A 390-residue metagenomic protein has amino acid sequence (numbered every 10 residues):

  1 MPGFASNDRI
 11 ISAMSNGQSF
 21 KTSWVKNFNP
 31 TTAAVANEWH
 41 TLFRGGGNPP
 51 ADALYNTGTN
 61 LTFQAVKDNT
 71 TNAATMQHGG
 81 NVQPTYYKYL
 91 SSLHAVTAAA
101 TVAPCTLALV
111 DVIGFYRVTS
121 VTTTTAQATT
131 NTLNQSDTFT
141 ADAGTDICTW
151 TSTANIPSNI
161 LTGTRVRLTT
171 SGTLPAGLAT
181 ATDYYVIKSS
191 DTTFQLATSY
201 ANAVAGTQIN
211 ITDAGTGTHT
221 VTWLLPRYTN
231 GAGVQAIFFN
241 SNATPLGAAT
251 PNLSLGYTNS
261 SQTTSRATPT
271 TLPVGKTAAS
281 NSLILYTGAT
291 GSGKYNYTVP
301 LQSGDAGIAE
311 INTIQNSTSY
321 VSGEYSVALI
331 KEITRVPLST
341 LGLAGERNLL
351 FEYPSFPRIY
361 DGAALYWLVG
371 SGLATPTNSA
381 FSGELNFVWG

Functional and structural regions predicted by a protein language model:
P2-T180, I187-F194, Y200-A203, T222-N252 (+1 more regions): Autoprocessing Asn-cyclization modules and mimics
P2-V35, G323-G390: C-terminal interaction-tip segments
H40-F43, L90-L93, V234-F239, I308-S319 (+1 more regions): Short, hydrophobic/proline-enriched secondary-structure or compact coil segments at domain edges
T132-L224, L246-A248, Y257-F356: Small/polar beta-strand repeat architecture
P251-T263, S382-F387: Extended low-complexity, serine/threonine- and proline-enriched intrinsically disordered segments
